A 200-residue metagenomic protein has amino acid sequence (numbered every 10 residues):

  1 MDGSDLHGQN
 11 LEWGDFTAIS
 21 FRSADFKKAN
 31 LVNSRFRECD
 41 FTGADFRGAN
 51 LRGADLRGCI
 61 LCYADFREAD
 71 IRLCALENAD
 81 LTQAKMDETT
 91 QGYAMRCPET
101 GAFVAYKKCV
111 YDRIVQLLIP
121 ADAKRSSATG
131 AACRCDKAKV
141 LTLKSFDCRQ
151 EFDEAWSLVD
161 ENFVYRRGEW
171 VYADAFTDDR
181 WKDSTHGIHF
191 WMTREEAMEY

Functional and structural regions predicted by a protein language model:
M1-D112, R125: Tandem repeat scaffolds
E68, R72-Y200: Short, glycine-biased loop/turn motifs at secondary-structure junctions and in low-complexity Ser/Thr/Pro-rich termini
